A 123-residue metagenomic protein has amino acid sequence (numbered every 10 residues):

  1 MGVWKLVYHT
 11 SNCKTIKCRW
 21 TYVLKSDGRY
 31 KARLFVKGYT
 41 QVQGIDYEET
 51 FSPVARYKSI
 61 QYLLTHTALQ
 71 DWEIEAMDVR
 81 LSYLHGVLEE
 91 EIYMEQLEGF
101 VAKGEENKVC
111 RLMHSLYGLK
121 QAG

Functional and structural regions predicted by a protein language model:
M1-G123: Long, low-complexity, charge-biased intrinsically disordered regions
